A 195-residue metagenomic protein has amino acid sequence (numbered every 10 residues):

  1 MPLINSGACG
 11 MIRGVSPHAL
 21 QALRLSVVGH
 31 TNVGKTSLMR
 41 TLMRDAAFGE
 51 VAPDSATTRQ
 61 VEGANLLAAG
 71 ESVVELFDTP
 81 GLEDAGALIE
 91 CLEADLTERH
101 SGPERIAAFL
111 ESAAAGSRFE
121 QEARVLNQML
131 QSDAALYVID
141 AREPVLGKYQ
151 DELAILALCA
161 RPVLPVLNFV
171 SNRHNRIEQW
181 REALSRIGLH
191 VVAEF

Functional and structural regions predicted by a protein language model:
I12-E104: Conserved G1/Walker A P-loop phosphate-binding module
T57, G81-E83, R142-P144, V170-R173: Conserved nucleotide-binding/hydrolysis micro-motifs of P-loop NTPases
G86-I89, P144-D151, N175-E178: Conserved ATPase-coupling elements of RecA-like P-loop NTPase cores
C91-R142, A154-L164: Inter-motif core of Ras-like GTPase G domains
F169-F195: Canonical P-loop GTPase G-domain recognition
